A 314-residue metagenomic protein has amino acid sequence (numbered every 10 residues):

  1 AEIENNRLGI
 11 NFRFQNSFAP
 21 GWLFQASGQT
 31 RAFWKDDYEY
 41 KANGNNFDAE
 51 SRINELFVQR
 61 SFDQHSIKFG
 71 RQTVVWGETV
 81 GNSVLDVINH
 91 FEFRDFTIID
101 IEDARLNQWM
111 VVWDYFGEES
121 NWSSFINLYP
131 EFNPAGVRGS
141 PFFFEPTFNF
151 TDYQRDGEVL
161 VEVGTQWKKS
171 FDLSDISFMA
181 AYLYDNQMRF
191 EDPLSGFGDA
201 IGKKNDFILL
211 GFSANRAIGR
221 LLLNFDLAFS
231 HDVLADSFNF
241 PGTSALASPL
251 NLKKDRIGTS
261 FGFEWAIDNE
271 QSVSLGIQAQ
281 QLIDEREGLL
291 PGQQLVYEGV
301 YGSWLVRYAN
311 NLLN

Functional and structural regions predicted by a protein language model:
A1, T30-W34, F62-Q64, T73-V75 (+8 more regions): Transmembrane beta-strands of outer-membrane beta-barrel pores
A1, Y40-N46, D95-I99, F148-Y153 (+3 more regions): Extracellular loop and loop/strand-boundary signature of outer-membrane beta-barrel proteins
E2-L8, A49-N54, R105-W109, V159-V163 (+4 more regions): Residues that define the transmembrane beta-barrel architecture of outer-membrane proteins
I10-N16, E55-R60, V111-Y115, T165-K169 (+3 more regions): Residues on the lipid-exposed face of transmembrane beta-strands in outer-membrane beta-barrel proteins
Q15-S140: Outer membrane beta-barrel
P20, F24-A26, I67, W122-S124 (+4 more regions): Transmembrane beta-strands of outer-membrane beta-barrel proteins
E102-D185: Aromatic- and glycine-enriched pocket-lining scaffold segments that form the walls of small-molecule binding clefts
N215-N314: Detector for outer-membrane/organellar transmembrane beta-barrel domains, recognizing the amphipathic beta-strand
